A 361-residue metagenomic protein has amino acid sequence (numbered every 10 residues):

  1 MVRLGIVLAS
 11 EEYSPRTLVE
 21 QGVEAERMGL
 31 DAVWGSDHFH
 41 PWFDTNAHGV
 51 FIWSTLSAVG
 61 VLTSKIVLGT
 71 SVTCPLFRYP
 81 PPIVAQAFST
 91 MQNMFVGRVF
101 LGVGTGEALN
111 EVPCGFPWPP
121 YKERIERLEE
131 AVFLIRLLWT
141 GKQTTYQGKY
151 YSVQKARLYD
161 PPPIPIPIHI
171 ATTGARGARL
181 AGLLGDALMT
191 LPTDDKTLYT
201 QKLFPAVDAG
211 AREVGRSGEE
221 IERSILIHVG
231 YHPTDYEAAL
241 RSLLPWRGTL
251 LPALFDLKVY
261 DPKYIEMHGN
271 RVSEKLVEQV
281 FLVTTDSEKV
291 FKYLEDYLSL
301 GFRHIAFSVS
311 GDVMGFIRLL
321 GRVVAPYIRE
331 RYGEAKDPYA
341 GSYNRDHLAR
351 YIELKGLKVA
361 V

Functional and structural regions predicted by a protein language model:
M1-T70, I166, Y339, Y343 (+1 more regions): N-terminal beta1-alpha1-beta2 module of alpha/beta enzyme domains
L4-L8, V33-G35, L68-T70, V99-V103 (+4 more regions): Hydrophobic faces of well-ordered beta-strands that scaffold small-molecule active sites in alpha/beta enzyme cores
G5-R16, T73-P81, P163-T173, V229-H232 (+1 more regions): Active-site mouth loops of central-metabolism enzymes
S14-A25, V84-A87, T172-L180, D286-D296: Short, acidic/polar
G29, V59, M91, I135 (+6 more regions): Conserved, mostly hydrophobic/aromatic
W34-V59, C74-F77, E107, P192-K196 (+1 more regions): Glycine-rich, proline-tolerant flexible connector loops at the mouths of alpha/beta enzymes
N46-G69, R127, A131, R318-A335: Alpha-helix-loop-beta-strand connector modules within alpha/beta enzyme cores
G115, Y121-R157, L198-F302, R329-V361: An alpha-helical appendage that flanks or caps ligand/catalytic pockets
